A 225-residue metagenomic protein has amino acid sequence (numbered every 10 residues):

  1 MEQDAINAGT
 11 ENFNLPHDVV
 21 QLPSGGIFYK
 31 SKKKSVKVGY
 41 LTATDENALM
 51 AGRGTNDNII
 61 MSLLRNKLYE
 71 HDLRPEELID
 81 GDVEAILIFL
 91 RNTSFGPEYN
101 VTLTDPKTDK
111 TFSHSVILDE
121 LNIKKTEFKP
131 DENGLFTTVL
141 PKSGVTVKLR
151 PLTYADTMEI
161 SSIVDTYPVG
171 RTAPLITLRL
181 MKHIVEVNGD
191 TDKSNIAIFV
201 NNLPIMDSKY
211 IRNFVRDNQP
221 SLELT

Functional and structural regions predicted by a protein language model:
M1-T225: Long C-terminal interaction/binding lobes of large macromolecular proteins
